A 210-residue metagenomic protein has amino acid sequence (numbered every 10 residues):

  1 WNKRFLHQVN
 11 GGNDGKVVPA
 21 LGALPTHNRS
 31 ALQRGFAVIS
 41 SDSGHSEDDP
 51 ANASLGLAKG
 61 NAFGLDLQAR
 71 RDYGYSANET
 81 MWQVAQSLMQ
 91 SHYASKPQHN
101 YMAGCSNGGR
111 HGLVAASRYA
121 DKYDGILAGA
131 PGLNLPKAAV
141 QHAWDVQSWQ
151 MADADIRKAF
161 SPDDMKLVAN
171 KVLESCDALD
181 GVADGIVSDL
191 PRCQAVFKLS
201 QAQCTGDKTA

Functional and structural regions predicted by a protein language model:
N2, N10-P97, V140: Cap/lid segment of the alpha/beta-hydrolase catalytic domain
F5, H27, G74-A77, M81 (+4 more regions): Stable alpha-helical elements in mature extracytoplasmic
A20, H92-M102, V182, I186-S188: Surface-exposed patches in mature extracellular/periplasmic domains of secreted proteins
A103-G108, G112: Gly/Ala-rich beta-loop-alpha elbow adjacent to hydrolase catalytic centers
V114-A116, D121-A210: A catalytic-pocket lid/entrance helix-loop region that shapes and gates access to the active site across common
